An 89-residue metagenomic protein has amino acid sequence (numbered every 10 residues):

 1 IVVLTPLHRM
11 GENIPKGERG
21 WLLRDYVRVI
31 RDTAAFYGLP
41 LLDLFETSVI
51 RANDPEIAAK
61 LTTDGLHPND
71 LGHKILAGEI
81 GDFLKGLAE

Functional and structural regions predicted by a protein language model:
P6-E89: Catalytic His-Asp segment of secreted/periplasmic serine-dependent ester chemistry enzymes
